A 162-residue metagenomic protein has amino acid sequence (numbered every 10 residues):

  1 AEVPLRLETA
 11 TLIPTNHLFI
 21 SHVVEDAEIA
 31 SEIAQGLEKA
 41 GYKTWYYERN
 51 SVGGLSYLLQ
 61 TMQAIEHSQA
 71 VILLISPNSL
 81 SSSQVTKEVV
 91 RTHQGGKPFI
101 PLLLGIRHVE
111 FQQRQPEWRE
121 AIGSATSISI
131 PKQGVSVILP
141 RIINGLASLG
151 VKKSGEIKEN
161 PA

Functional and structural regions predicted by a protein language model:
A1-L74, H93-K97, G105-H108, V137-A162: Conserved N-terminal substructure of TIR/SEFIR domains
S31-A34, Q84-K87, Q113-Q115: Short amphipathic alpha-helical segments
L59-Q63, E88-V89, Q115-W118: Short low-complexity, flexible loop/linker segments enriched in glycine and/or proline with clustered acidic
S79-S82: Short glycine-rich, flexible loops that bind phosphorylated cofactors or substrates
Q84-F99: A short, gly/pro- and small-residue-rich
R107-G123: Glycine-rich, charge-decorated loop segments at or immediately adjacent to ligand/cofactor-binding or catalytic sites
S127-Q133: Short acidic-hydrophobic, aromatic-tinged amphipathic segments that line or gate anion-handling sites
